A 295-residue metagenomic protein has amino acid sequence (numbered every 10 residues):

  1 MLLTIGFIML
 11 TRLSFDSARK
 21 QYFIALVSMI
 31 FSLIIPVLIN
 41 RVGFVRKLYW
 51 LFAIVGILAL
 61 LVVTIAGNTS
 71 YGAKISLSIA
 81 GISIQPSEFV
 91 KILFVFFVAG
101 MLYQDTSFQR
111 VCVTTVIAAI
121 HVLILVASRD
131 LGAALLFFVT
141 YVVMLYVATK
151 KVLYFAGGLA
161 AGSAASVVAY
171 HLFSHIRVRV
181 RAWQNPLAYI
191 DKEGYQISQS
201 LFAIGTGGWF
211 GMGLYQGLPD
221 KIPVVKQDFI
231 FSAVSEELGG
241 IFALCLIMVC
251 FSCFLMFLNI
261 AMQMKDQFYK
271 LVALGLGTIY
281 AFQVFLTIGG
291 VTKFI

Functional and structural regions predicted by a protein language model:
M1-E193, S232-L238, F242-G290: Hydrophobic alpha-helical transmembrane segments of multi-pass inner membrane proteins, especially in bacterial systems
Q85, P186-Q227, F231, G240-F242: TM-adjacent membrane-interface loops and short helices in multi-pass inner/ER membrane proteins
V291-I295: Extracellular/periplasmic helix-loop-helix junctions in multi-pass membrane proteins
